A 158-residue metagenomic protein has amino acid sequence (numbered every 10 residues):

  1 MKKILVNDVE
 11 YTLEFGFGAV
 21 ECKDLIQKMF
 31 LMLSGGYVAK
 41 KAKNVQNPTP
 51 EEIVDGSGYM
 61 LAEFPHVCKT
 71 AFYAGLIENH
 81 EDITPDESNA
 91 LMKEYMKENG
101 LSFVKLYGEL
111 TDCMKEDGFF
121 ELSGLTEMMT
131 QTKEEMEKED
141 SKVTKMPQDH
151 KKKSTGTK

Functional and structural regions predicted by a protein language model:
M1-E10, G35-K40, E51-V54, G58 (+2 more regions): Charged interaction scaffolds used for protein-protein
M1-L25: Extended alpha-helical interaction segments
G18-K40: Short, surface-exposed, low-complexity cationic segments
V20-L25, N44-N47, C113-K115: Noncatalytic linker/hinge segments flanking ATPase motor cores
M32, K43-P48, A62-P65, H80: Active-site- and interface-proximal helix/loop "cap" or "latch" segments in soluble metabolic and energy-transducing
P65, K69-Y73: An amphipathic alpha-helix signature
